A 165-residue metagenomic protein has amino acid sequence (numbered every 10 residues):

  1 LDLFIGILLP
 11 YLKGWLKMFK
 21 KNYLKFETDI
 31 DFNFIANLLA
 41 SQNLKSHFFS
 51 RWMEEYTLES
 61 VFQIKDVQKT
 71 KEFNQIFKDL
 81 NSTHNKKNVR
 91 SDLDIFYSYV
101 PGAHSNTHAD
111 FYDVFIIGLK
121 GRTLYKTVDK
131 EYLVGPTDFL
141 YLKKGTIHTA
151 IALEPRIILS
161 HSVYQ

Functional and structural regions predicted by a protein language model:
L1-K69: N-terminal auxiliary "cap/dimerization" subdomain that precedes the catalytic jelly-roll/cupin core of mononuclear
S41-D138, T146-Q165: Active-site region of the double-stranded beta-helix
Y141: Conserved beta-strand-loop-short alpha-helix elements that form and flank the Mn2+/Mg2+-coordinating active site
